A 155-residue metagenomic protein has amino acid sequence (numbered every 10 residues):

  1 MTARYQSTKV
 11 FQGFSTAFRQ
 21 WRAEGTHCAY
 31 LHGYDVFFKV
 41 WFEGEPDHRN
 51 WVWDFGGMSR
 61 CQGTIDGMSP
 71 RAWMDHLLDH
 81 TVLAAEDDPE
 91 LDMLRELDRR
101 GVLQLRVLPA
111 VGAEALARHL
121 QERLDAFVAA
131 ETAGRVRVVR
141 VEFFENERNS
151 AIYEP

Functional and structural regions predicted by a protein language model:
M1-P155: Charge-rich, low-complexity N-terminal segments
